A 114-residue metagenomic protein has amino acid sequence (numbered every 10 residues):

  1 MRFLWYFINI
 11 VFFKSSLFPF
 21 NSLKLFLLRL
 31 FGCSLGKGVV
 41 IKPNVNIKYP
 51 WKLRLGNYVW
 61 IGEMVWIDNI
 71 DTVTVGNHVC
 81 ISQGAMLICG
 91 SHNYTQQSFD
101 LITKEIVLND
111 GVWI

Functional and structural regions predicted by a protein language model:
M1-G38, H78: Terminal amphipathic alpha-helical/low-complexity segments used for targeting or macromolecular assembly
K24-L25, N44-L55, W60-I114: Flexible, glycine/small-residue-enriched loop-and-beta-strand segment within the central core of proteins
V40-K42: Conserved short histidine dyad/triad with adjacent acidic residue
